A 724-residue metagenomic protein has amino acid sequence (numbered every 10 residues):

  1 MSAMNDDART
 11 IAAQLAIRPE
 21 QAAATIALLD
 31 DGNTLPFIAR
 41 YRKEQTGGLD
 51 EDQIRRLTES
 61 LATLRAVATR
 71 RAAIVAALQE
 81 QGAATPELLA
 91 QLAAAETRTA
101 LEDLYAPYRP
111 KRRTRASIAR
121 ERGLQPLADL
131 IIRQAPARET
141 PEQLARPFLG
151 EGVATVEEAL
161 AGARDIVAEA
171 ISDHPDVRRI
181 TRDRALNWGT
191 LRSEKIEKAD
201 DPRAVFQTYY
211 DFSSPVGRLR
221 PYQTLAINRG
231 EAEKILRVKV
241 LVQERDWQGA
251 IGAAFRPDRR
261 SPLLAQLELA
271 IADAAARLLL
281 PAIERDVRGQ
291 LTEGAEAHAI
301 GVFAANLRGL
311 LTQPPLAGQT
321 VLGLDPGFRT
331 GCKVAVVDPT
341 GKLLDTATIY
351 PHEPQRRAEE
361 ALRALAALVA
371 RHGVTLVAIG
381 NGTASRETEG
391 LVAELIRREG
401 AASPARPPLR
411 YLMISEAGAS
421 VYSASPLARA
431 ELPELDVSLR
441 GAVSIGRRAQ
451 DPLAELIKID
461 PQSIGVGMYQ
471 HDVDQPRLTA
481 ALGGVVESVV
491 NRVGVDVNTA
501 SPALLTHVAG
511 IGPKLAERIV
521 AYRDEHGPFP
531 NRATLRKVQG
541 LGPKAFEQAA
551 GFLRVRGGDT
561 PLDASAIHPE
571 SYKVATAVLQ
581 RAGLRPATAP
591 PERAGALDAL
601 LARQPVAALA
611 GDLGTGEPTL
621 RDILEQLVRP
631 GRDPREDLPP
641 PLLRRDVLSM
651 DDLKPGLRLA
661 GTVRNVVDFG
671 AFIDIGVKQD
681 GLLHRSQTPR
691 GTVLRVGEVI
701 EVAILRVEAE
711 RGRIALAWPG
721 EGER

Functional and structural regions predicted by a protein language model:
A16-I17, P314-L316, E487-A521, R645-Q687: C-terminal accessory/binding modules appended to enzymatic or scaffolding proteins
A27-D30, P107, I118-E121, A226-G230 (+14 more regions): Replace "in large, NTP-powered and nucleic-acid-processing enzymes" with "in large, NTP-powered factors and other
T34-L35, T46, D50-A154, R492-D637 (+3 more regions): Accessory alpha-helical DNA-binding modules that contact the DNA backbone or grooves
F37, D50-R56, T63-G323, R329-L435 (+1 more regions): Duplex nucleic acid-engaging cores and interfaces of nucleic-acid transaction enzymes
A100, L104, L412, G418-A419 (+2 more regions): Long, charge-rich intrinsically disordered scaffolds of nucleic-acid metabolism proteins
P147, A154-V156, F212-P215, R229 (+6 more regions): Low-complexity, acidic/Ser/Thr- and charged residue-rich accessory regions of DNA metabolism proteins
D183-T190, L324-F328, G382-A384, I414-V421 (+5 more regions): A glycine-rich phosphate-binding loop feature that marks nucleotide/adenosyl-phosphate handling sites
D286-A295, A299-A304, S463-G494, G614-D652: Long, charged amphipathic helices and adjacent flexible linkers at domain junctions
